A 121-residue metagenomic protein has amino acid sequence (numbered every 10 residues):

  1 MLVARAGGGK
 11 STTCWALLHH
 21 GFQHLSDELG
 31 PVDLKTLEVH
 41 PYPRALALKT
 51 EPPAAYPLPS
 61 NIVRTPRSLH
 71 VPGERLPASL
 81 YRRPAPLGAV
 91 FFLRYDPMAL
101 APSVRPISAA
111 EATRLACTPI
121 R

Functional and structural regions predicted by a protein language model:
M1-R5, H19-R121: Glycine-rich, often acidic-flanked micro-motifs that create phosphate/phosphodiester-binding or positioning elements
K10: Conserved lysine of the Walker
T13-C14: Post-Walker A alpha-helix
